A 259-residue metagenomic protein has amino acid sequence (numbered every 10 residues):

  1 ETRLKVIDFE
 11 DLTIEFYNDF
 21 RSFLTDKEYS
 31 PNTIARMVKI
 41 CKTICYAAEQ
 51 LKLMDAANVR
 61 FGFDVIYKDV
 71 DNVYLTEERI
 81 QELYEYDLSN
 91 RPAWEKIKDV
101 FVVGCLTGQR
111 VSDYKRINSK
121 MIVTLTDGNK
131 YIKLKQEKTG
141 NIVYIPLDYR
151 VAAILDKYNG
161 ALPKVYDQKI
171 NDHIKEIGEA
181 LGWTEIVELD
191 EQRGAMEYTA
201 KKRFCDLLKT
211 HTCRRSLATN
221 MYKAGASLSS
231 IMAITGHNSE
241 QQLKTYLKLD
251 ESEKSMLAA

Functional and structural regions predicted by a protein language model:
E1-D26, Y46: Basic/aromatic-enriched alpha-helical hairpins
D26-V59, S112, E176-I177, T184: N-terminal DNA-binding recognition helix of tyrosine site-specific recombinases/integrases
P31, A35-M37, M54, N58-V111 (+1 more regions): Basic, Lys/Arg- and aromatic-enriched nucleic-acid-binding interface segment
Y46-A57, G104-G128: Short, charged phosphate-coordinating catalytic segments
Y74, Q136-G140, T235-A258: Catalytic-site neighborhood detector that most strongly recognizes the C-terminal catalytic loop/helix of tyrosine
T107, R116-I154: Conserved tyrosine-mediated DNA breakage-rejoining catalytic core shared by Y-recombinases
M121-G128, D206-L207, K223-Y246: Short, polar N-cap/turn motifs at the start of nucleic acid-interacting alpha helices
G160-K164, K175-A233: Short, basic (Lys/Arg/His-rich) helix/loop patches that form interaction surfaces in the mid-to-C-terminal regions
